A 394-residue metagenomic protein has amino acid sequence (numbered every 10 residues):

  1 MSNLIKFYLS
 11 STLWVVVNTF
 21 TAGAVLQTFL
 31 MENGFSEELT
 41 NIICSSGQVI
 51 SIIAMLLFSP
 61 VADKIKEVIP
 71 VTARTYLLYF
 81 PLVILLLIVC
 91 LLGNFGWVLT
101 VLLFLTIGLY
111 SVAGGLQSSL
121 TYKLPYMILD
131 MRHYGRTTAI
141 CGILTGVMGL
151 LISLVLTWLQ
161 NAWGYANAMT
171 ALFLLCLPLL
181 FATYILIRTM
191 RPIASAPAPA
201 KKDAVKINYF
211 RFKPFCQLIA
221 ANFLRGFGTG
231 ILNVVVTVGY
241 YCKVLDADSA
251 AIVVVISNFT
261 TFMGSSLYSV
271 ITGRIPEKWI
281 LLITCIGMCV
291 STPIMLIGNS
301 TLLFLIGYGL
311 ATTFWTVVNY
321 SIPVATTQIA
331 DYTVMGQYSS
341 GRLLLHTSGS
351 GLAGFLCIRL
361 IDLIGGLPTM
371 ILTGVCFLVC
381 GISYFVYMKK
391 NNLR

Functional and structural regions predicted by a protein language model:
M1, I193-A220: Juxtamembrane intracellular "pre-TM" segments in multi-pass secondary transporters
M1-I53, K213-V255: Helix-loop boundary and gating motifs at the non-cytosolic
E37-E38, L129-C141, A247, A330-R342: Loop-to-transmembrane helix entry/capping segments in MFS-fold secondary transporters and related SLC/MFSD carriers
A54-E67, Q160, G264-E277, I361-D362: Helix-to-loop junctions at the C-terminal end of transmembrane segments in multipass secondary transporters
V68, W158-L177, R359-F377: A membrane-interface helix-boundary motif in multi-pass transporters
P70-L86, W279-I294, G374: Structural signature of the two symmetry-related core transmembrane helices
G114-L129, V317-A330: Intracellular juxtamembrane helix-capping segments at the cytosolic ends of symmetry-related transmembrane helices
W279-N319: C-terminal transmembrane helical hairpin of 12-TM major facilitator-type secondary transporters
